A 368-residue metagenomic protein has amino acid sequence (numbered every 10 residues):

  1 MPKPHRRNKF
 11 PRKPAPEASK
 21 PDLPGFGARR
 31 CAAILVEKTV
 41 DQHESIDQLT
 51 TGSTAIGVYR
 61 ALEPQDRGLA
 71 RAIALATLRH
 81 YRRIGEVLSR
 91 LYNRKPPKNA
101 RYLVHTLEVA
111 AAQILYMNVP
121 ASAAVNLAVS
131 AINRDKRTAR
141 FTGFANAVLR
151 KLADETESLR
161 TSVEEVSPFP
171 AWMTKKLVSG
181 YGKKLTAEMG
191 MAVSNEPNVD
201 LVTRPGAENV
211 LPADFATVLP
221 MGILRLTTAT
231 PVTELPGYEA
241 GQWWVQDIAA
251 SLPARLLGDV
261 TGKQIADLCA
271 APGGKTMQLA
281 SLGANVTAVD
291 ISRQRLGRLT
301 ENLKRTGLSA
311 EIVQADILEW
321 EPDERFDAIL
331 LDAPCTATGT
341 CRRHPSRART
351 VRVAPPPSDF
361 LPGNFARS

Functional and structural regions predicted by a protein language model:
M1-S368: S-adenosylmethionine
